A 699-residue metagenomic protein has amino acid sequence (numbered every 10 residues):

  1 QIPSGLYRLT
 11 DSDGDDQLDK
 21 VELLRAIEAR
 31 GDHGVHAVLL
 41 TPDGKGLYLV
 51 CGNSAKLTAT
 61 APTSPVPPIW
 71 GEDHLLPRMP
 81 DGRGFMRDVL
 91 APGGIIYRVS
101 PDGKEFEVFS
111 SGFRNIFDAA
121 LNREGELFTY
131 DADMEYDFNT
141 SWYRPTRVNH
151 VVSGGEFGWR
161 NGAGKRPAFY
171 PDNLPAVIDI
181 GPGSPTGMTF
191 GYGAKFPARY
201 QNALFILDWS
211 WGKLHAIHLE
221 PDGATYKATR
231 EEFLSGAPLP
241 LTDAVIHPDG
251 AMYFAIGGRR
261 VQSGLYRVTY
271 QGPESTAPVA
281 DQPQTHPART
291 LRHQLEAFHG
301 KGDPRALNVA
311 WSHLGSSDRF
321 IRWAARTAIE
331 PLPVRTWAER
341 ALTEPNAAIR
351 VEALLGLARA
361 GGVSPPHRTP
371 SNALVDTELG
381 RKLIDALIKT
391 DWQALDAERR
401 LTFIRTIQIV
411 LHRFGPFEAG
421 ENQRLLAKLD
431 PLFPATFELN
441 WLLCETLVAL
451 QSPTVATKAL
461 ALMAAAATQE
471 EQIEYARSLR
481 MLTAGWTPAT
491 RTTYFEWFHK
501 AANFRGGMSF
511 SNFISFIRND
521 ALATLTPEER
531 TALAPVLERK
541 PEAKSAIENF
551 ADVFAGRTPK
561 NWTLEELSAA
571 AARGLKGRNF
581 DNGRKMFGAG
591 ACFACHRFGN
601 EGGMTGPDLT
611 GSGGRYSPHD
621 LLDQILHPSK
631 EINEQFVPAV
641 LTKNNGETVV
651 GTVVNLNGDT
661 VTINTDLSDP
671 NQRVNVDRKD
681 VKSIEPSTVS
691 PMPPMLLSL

Functional and structural regions predicted by a protein language model:
Q1-A297, F550, L567, F598-N600 (+3 more regions): Beta-propeller domains with acidic blade repeats across secreted/periplasmic ectodomains and cytosolic WD/CNH propellers
G34, L47, L127-T129, Y200 (+11 more regions): Extended, hydrophobic alpha-helical segments in both membrane/secreted and soluble proteins
Y97, N149, A251, K585-N600 (+5 more regions): C-type cytochrome heme c attachment motif
N149-S153, Y266-R267, L355, R405 (+1 more regions): Generic alpha-helical structural context detector
E156, C592, K630-E634: Generic structural signal for secondary-structure transition and capping sites
R160-G164, Q201, R340-A341, A419-G420 (+4 more regions): Short coil/turn segments at secondary-structure boundaries
A255-G257, V261, Y270-M586, T605 (+3 more regions): Long, ordered, helix-rich scaffold segments
S617, L621, K630-L699: Conserved RNA-binding domains used in RNP assembly and mRNA/RNA metabolism
